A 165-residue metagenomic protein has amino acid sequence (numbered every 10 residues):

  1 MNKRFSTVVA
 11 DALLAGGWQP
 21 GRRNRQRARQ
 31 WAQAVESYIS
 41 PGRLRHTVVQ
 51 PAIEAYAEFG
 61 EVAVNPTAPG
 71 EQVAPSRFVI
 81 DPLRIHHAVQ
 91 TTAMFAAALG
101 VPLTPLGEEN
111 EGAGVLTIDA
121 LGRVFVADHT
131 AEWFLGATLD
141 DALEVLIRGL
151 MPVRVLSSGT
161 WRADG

Functional and structural regions predicted by a protein language model:
M1-A113, S157-G165: A surface-exposed partner-binding patch
H86-A88, G112-L116, T130-D141: Short, surface-exposed beta-strand/loop "edge" segments at domain boundaries and coil↔beta transitions
I118-L121: Short acidic-glycine loop/turn motifs at beta-strand connectors
V124-D128: Short, compact, well-ordered microdomains
E132-T160: Compact, glycine/acidic-enriched structural inserts
